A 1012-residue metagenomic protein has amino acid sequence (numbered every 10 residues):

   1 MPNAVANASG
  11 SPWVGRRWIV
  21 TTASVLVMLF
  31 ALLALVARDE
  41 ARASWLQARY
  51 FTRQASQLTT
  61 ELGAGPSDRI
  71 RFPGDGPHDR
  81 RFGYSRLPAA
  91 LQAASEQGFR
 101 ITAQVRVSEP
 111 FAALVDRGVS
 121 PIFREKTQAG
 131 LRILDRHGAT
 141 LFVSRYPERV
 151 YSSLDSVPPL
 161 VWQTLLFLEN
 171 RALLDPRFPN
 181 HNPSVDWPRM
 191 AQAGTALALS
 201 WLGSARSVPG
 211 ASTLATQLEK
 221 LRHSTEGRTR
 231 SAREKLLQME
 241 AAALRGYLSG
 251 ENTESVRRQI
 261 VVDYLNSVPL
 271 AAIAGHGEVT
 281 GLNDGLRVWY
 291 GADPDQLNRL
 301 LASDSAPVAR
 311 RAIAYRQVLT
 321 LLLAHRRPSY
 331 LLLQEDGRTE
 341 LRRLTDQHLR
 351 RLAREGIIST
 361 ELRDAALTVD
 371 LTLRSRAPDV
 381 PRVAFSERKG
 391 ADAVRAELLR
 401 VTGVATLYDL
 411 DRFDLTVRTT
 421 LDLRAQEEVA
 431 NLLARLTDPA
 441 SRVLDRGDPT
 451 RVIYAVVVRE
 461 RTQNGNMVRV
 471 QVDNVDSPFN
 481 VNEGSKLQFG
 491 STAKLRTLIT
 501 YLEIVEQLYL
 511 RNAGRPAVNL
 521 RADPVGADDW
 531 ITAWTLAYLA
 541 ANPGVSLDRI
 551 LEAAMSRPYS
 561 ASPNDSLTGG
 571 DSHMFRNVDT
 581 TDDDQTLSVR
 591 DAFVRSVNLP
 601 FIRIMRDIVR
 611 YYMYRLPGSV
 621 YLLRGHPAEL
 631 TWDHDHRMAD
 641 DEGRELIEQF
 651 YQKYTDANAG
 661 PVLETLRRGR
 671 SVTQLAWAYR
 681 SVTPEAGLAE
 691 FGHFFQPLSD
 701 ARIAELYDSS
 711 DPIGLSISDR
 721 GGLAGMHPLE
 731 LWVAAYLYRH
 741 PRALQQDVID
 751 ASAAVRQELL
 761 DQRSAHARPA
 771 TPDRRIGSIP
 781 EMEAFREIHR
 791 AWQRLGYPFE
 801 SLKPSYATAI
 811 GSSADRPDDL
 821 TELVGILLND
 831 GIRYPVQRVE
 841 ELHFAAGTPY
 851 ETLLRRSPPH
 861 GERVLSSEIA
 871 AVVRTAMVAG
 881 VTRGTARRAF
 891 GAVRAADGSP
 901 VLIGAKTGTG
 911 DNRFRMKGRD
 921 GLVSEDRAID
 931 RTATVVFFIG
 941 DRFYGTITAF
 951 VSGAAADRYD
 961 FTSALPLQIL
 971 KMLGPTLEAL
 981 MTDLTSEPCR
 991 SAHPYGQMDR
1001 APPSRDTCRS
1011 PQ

Functional and structural regions predicted by a protein language model:
P2-L141: N-terminal type II signal-anchor transmembrane helix that functions as the membrane-insertion/stop-transfer segment
W18-V25, L32-A48, T52, S56-S67 (+10 more regions): Non-catalytic, structured segments within soluble enzyme domains
A89, E125-L131, R136-G138, P147-R149 (+29 more regions): Extracytoplasmic
Q104-I122, F178-L202, L282, R363-F385 (+5 more regions): Acidic helix-start/capping segments at beta-turn-to-alpha-helix junctions
L160-R171, L352, V429, F489-A513 (+5 more regions): Active-site SXXK
H181-M190, G277-R287, R354-L373, D445-R459 (+3 more regions): Acidic/histidine-enriched alpha-helical segments
T419-D448, V458, V468-E483, T497 (+7 more regions): A penicillin-recognizing enzyme superfamily signal
F489-Q585, A724-P741, Y834-T852: Short, glycine/proline-biased beta-turn/loop segments that scaffold the active-site neighborhood
